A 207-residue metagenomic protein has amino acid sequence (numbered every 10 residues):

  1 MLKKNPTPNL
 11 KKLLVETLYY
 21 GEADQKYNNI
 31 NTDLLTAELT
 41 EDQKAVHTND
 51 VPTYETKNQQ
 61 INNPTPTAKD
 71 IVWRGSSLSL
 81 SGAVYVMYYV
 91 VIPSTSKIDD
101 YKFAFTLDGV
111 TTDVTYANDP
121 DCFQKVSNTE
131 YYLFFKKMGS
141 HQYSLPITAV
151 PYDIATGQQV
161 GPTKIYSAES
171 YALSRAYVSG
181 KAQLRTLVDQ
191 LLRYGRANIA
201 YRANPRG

Functional and structural regions predicted by a protein language model:
M1-G207: Short, surface-exposed linear motifs at loops/turns and structural transition points
